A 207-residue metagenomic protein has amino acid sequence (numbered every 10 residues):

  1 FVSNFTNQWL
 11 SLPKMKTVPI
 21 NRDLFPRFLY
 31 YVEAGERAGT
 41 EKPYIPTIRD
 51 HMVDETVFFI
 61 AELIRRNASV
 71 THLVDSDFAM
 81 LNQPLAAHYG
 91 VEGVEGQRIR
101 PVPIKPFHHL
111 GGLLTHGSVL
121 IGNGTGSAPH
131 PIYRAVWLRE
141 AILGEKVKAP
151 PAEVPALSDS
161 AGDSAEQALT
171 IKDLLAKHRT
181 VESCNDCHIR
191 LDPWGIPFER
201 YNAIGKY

Functional and structural regions predicted by a protein language model:
F1-W137, K146-A149: A cross-family structural signal marking well-folded subdomains
A86, P101-Y207: Sequence context surrounding c-type heme c attachment/ligation sites in exported
